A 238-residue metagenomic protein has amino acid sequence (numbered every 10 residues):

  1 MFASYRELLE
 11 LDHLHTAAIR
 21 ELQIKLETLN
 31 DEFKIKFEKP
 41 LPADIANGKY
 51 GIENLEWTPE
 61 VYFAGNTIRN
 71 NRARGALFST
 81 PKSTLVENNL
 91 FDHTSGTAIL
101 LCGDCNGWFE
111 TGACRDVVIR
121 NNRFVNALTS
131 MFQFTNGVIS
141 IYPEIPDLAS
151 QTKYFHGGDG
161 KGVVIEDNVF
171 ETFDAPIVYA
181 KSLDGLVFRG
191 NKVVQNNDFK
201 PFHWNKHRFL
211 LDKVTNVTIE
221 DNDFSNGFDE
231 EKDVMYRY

Functional and structural regions predicted by a protein language model:
M1-Y238: Extracellular parallel beta-helix/beta-solenoid repeat domains
